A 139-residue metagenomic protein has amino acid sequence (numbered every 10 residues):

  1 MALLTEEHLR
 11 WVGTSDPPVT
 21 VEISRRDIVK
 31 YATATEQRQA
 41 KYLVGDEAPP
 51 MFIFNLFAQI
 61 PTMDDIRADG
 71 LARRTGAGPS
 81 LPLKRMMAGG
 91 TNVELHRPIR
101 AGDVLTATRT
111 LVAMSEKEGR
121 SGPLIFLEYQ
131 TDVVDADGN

Functional and structural regions predicted by a protein language model:
M1-G90: Hot-dog-fold acyl-thioester-processing enzymes
M1-R10, G90-N139: HotDog/MaoC-like acyl-thioester-processing domains
